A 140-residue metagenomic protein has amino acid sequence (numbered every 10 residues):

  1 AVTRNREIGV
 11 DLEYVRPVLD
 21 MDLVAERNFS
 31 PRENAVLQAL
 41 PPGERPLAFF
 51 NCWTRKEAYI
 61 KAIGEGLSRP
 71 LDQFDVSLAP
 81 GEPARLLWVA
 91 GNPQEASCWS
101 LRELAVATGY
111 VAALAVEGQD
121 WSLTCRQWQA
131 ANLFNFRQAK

Functional and structural regions predicted by a protein language model:
A1-K140: Core catalytic alpha/beta fold that binds nucleotide/phospho-ligands
